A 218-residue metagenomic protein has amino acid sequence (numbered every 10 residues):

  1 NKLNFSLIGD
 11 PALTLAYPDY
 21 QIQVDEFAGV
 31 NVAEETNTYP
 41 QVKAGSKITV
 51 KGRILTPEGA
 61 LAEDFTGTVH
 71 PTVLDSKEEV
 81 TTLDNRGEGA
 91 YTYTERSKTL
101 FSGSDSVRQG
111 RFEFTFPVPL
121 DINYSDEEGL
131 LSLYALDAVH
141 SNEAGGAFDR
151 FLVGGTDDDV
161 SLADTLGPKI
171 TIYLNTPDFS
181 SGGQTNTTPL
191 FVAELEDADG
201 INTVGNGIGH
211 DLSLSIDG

Functional and structural regions predicted by a protein language model:
N1-T56: Caspase-like cysteine protease fold
A28-E35, T171-F179: Short, solvent-exposed loop/edge segments of extracellular or virion-exposed proteins
E35-P71, D178-L214: Contiguous beta-strand segments within globular domains
T72-G87, L214-G218: Short aromatic-acidic-glycine turn motif
Y93-P117, N123: Aromatic sugar-binding surface patches on proteins that engage polysaccharides or sugar-phosphate polymers
P117, Y134-A138, E196: Beta-strand-rich extracellular modules
L120-L130: Short glycine/proline/serine/threonine-rich loop/turn segments at secondary-structure transition edges
V139-K169: Short beta-strand elements
